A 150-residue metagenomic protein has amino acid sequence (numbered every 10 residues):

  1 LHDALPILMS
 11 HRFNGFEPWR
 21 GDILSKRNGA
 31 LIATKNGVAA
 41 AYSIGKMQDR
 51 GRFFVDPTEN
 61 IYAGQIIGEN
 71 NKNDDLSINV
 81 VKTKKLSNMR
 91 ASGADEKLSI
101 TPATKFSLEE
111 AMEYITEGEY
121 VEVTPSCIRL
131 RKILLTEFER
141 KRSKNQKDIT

Functional and structural regions predicted by a protein language model:
L1-L5: Short, small-residue-biased leader/transition segments that mark boundaries at the very start of proteins
I7-T116, E122-T150: Long insertion/accessory domains within large nucleic-acid-processing enzymes
